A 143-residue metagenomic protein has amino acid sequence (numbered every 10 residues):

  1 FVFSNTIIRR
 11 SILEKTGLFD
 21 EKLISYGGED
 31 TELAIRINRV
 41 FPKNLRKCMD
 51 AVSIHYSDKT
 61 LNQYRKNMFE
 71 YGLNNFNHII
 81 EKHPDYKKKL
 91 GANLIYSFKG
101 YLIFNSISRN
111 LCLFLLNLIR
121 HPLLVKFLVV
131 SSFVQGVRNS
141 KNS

Functional and structural regions predicted by a protein language model:
F1-F3: An anion-binding catalytic pocket shared by soluble metabolic enzymes
N5-I8, I12-G17, L23-A51: A short, conserved alpha-helix in the catalytic core of glycosyltransferases
G17-L18, G27-G28, N74, G136-S143: Glycine-centered small-residue hotspots that permit tight backbone geometry or close packing
D30, A34, M68-L73: Amphipathic alpha-helical segments in well-structured domains
K43, Y71, F76-I79: Non-heme di-metal
K47-N67, H78-I79: Active-site donor/metal-binding and catalytic loop motifs of nucleotide-sugar-dependent glycosylation enzymes
E70-Y71, K88-S143: Non-catalytic, C-terminal membrane-associated alpha-helical segments of glycosyltransferases
F76, I80, P84-L94: Domain-length accessory/inserted modules outside core catalytic folds
